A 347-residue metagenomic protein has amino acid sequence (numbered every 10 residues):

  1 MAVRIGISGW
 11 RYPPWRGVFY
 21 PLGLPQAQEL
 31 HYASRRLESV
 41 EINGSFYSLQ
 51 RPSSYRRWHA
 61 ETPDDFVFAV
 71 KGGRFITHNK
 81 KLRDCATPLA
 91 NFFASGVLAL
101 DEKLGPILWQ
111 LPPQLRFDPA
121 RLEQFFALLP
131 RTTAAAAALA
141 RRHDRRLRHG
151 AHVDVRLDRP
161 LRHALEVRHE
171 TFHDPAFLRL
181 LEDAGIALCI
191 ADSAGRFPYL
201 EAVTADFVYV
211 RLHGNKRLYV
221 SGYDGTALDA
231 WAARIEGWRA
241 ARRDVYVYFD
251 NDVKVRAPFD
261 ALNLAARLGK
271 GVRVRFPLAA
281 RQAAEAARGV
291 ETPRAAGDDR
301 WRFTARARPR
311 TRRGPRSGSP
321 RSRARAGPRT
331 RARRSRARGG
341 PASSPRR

Functional and structural regions predicted by a protein language model:
M1-A307, R312-R338, R346-R347: Residues lining hydrophobic/aromatic ligand-binding pockets adjacent to catalytic sites
